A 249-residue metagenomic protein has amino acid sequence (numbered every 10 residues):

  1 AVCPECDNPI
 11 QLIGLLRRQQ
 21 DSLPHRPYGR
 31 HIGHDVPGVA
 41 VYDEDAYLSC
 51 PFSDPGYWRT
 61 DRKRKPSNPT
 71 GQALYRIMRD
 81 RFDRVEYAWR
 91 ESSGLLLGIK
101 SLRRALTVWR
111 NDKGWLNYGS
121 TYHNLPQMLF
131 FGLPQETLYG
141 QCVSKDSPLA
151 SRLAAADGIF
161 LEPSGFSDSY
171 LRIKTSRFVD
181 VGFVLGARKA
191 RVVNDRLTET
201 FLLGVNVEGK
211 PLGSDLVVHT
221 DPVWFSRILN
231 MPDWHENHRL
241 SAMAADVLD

Functional and structural regions predicted by a protein language model:
A1-D249: Intrinsically disordered, low-complexity linker/tail regions enriched in polar/charged residues
